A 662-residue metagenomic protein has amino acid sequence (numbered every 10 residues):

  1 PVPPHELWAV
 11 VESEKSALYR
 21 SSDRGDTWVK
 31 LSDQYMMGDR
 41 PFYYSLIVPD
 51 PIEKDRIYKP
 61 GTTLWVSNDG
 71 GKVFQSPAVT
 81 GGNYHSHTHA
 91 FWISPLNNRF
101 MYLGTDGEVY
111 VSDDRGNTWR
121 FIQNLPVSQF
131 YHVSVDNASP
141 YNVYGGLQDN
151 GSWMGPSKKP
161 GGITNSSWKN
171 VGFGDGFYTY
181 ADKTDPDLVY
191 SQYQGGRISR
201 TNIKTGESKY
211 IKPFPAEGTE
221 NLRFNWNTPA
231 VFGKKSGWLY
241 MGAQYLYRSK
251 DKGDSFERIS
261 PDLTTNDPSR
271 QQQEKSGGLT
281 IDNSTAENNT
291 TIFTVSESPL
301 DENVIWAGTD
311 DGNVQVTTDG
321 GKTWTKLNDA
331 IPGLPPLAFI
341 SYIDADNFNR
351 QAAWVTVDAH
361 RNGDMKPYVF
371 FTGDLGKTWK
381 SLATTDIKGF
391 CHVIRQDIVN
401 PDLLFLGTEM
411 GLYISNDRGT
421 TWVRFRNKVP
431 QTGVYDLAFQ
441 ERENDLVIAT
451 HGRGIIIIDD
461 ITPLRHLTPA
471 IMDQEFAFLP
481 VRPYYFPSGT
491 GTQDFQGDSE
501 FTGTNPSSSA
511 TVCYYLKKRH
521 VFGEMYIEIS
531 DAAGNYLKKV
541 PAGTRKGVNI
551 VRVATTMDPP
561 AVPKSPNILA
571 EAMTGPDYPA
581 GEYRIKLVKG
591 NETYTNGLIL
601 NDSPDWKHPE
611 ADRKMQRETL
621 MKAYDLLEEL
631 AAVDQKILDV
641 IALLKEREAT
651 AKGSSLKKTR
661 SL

Functional and structural regions predicted by a protein language model:
P1-E500, S507-A510, Y515: Beta-propeller blade termini and top-face loops
P469-L662: Extracytoplasmic/secretory ectodomains and luminal regions
